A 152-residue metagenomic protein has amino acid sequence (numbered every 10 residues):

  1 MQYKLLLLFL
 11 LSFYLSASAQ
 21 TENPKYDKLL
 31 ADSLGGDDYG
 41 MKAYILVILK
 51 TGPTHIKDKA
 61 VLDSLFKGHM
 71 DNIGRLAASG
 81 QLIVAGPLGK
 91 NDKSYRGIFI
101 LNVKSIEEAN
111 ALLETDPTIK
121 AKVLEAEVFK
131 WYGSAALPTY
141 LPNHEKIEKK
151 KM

Functional and structural regions predicted by a protein language model:
M1-E22: Bacterial Sec-dependent N-terminal signal peptides
Q20-M152: Conserved, structured core segments of small domains
